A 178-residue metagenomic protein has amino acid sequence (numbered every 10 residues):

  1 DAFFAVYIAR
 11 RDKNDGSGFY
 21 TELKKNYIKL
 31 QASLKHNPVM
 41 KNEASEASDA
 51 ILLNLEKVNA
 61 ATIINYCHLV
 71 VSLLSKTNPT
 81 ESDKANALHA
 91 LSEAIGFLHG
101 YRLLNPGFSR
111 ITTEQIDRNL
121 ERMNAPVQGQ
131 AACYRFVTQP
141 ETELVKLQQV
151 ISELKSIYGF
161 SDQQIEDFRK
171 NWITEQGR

Functional and structural regions predicted by a protein language model:
D1-R178: Mature extracytoplasmic or organellar-lumen-exposed domains after removal of signal/transit peptides
